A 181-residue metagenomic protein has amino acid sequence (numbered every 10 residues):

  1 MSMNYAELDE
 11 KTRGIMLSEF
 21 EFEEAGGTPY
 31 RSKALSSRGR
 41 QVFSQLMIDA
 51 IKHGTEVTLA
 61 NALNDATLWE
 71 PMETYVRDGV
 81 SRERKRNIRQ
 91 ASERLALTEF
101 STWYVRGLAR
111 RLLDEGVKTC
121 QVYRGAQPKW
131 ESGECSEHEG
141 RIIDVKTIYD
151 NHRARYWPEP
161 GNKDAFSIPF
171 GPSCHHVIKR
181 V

Functional and structural regions predicted by a protein language model:
M1-F170, K179-V181: Domain-core detector
